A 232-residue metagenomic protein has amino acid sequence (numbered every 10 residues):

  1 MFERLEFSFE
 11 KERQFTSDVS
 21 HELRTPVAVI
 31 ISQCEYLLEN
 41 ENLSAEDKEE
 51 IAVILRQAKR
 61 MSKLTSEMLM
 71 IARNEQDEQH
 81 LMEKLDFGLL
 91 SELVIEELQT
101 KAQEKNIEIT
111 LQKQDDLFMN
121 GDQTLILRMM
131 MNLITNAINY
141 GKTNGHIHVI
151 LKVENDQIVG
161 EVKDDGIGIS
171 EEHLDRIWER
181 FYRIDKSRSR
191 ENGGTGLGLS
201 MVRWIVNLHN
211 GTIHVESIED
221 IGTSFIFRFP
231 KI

Functional and structural regions predicted by a protein language model:
L43, Q76-E83, F118-G121: Conserved micro-motifs of the catalytic ATP-binding
V53-M61: Short alpha-helical segment of the dimerization/phosphotransfer core of two-component systems
E83-K84, Q103, E108-F118: Conserved catalytic submotifs in the C-terminal HATPase_c
A137-I138: Short helix-loop "hinge" at the ATP-lid/N-box region of the Bergerat-fold HATPase_c
N144-D156: Short beta-strand/loop element within the Bergerat-fold HATPase_c
I169-R183: Short conserved segment of the HATPase_c
N210-G211: Conserved glycine-rich
